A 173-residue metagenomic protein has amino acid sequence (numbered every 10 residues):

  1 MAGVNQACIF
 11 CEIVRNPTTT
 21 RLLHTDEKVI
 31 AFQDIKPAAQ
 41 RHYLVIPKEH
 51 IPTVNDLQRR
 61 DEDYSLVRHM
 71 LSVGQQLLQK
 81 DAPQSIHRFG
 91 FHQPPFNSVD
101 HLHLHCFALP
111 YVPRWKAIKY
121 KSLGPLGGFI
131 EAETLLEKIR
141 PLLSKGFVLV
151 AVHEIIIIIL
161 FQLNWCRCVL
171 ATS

Functional and structural regions predicted by a protein language model:
M1-S173: HIT superfamily nucleotide-processing domains
